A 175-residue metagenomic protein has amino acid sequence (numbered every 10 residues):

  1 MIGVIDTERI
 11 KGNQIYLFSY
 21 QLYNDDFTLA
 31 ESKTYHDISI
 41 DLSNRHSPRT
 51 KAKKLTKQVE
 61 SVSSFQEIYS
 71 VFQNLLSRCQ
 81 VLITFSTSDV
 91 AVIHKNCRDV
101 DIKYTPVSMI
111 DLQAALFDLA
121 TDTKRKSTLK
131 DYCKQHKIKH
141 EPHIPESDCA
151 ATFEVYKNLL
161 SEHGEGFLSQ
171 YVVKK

Functional and structural regions predicted by a protein language model:
M1-V90, K95, K134: Conserved non-catalytic scaffold segment of RNase H-like nuclease domains
F27, V100-T105: Short helix-capping segments at alpha-helix termini
D37-V59, Q113-A150: Active-site-proximal helix-loop-helix substrate-binding element of RNase H-like nuclease domains
V81-T87, V92, C97, T128-K175: Acidic, Mg2+-coordinating catalytic module of metal-dependent nucleases/exonucleases that use a two-metal-ion mechanism
K103-F117: Conserved beta-strand -> loop -> alpha-helix junction used to position metal-binding or nucleic-acid-contacting
